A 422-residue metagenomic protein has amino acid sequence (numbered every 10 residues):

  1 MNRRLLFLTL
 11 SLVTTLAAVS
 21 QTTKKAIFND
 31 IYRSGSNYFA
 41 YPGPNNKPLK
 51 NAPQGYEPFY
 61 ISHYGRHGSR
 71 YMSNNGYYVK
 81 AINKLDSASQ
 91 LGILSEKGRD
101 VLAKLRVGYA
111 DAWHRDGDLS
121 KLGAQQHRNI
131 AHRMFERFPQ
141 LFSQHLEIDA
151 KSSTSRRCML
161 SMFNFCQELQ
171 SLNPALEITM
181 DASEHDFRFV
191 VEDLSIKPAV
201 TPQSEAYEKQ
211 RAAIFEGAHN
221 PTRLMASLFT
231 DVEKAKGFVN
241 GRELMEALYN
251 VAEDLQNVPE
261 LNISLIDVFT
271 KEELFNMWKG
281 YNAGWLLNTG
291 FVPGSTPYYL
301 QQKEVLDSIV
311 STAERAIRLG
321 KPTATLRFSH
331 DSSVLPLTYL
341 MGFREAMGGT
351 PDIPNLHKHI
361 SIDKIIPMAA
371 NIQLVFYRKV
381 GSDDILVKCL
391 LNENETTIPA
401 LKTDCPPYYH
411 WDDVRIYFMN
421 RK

Functional and structural regions predicted by a protein language model:
M1-K24: Bacterial Sec-dependent N-terminal signal peptides
Q21-E147, S153-T325, S329-K422: Signature for phosphate-centric chemistry
